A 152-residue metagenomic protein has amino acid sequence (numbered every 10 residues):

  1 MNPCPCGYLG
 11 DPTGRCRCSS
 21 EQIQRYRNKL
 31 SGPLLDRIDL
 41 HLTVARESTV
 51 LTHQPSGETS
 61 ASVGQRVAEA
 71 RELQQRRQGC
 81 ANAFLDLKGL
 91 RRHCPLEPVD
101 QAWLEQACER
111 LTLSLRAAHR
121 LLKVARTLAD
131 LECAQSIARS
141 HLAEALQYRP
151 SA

Functional and structural regions predicted by a protein language model:
M1-A152: Basic, amphipathic alpha-helical bundle interface domains used for macromolecular binding and assembly
